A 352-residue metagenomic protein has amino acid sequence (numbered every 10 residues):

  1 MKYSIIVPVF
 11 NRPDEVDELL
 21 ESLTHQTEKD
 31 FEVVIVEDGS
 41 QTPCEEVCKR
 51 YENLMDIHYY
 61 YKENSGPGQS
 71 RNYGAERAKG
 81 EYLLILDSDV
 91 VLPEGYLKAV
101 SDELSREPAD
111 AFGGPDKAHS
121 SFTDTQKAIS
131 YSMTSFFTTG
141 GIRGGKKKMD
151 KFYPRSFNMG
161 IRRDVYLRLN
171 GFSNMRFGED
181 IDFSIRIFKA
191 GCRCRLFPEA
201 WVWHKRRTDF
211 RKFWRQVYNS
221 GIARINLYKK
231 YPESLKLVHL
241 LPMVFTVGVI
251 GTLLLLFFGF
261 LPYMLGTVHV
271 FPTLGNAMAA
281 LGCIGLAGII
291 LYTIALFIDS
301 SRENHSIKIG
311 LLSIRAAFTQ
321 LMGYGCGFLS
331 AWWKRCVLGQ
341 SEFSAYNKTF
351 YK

Functional and structural regions predicted by a protein language model:
E21-D30: Short, acidic, metal-binding catalytic loop of nucleotide-sugar glycosyltransferases
S22, E37-E46, N64-S65, D87-P93: A conserved acidic beta->alpha catalytic loop
T42-P43, V90-E103, I185: Acidic donor-binding/catalytic loop of UDP-sugar-dependent glycosyltransferases, especially processive GT2
K62-A78, A99, Y153-S156: Glycine-rich, basic loop-to-helix element that forms the pyrophosphate-binding segment of sugar-nucleotide handling
L83: Short aromatic/hydrophobic "clamp" motif used to bind/position activated sugar donors
E94-K127, K205: Conserved donor NDP-sugar-binding/catalytic core segment of glycosyltransferases
S173-L235: Catalytic donor/gating beta->alpha subdomain of glycosyltransferases that bind UDP-sugars
F245-V337: Membrane-embedded multi-pass helical conduit in multi-pass membrane proteins, especially envelope-biosynthetic
